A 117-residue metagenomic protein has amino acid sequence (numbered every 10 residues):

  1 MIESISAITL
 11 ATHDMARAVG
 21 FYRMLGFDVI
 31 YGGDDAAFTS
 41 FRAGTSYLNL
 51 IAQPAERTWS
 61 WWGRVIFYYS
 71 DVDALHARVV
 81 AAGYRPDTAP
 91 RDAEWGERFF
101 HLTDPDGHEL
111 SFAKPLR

Functional and structural regions predicted by a protein language model:
I2, T9-L48: Core segments of cupin and vicinal oxygen chelate
E3-A7, S60-R64: Short, solvent-exposed beta-strand edge segments and adjacent coil->beta transition regions
I8-A11, G32, I51-A52, H101 (+1 more regions): Short beta->alpha transition motifs characteristic of CBS
H13-M15, V65-E109: Vicinal oxygen chelate
Y31, T39-S40, A55-T58, D92: Short secondary-structure boundary/capping segments
F41-T45, L102-P105, P115: Active-site beta-strand termini and strand-to-loop segments that position acidic
S46-N49, T58, G107-E109: Short, charged/polar, Gly/Pro-enriched secondary-structure boundary elements
E56, E94, P115-R117: A short acidic/small-residue loop/turn micro-motif
